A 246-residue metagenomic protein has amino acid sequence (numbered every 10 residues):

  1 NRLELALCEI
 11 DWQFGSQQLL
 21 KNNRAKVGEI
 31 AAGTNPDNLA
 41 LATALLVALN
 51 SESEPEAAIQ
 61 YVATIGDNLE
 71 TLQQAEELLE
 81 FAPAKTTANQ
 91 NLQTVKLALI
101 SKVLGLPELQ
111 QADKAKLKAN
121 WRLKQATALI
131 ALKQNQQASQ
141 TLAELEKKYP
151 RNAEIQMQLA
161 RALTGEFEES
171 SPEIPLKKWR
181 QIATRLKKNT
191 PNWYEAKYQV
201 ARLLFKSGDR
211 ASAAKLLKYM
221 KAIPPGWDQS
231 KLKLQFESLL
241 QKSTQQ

Functional and structural regions predicted by a protein language model:
N1-R2, D37-N38, D67-E70, Q74 (+5 more regions): Structural signature of alpha-solenoid helical repeat junctions
L3-E4, G33-V47, S53-E54, Q60-A131: Acidic, serine/threonine- and glycine-rich low-complexity intrinsically disordered segments that serve as flexible
E4-C8, A42-L45, E77-E80, L117-K124 (+4 more regions): "A position-specific structural signal for the A-helix of alpha-solenoid helical repeats
E9, V47-S51, T64, E80-A84 (+8 more regions): Positions within ordered alpha-helical repeat solenoids
F14, E52, T86, L132 (+2 more regions): Structural motif corresponding to the intra-repeat A-B loop/turn of tetratricopeptide repeats
Q17-T34, E54-N68, N89-E108, N135-K147 (+2 more regions): Alpha-helical repeat scaffolds
L117, W121-K124, A128-L132, E144-L145 (+5 more regions): Extended, charge-rich low-complexity regions and/or helical-solenoid scaffolds
R185, Q199, L203-K206, R210-Q246: Terminal, low-structured helical/coil segments at or just beyond the last alpha-helical repeat
